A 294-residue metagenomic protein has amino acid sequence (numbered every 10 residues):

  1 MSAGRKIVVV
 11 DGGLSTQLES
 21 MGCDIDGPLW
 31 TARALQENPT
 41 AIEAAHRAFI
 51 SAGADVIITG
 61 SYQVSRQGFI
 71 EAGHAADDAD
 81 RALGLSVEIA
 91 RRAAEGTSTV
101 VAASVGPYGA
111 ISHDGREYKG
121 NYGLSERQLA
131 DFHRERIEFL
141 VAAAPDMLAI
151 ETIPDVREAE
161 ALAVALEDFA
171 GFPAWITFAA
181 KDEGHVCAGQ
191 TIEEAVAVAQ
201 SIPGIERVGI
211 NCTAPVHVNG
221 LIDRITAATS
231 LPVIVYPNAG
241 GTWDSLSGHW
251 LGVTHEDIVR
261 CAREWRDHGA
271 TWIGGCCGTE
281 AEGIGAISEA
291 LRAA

Functional and structural regions predicted by a protein language model:
M1-A294: Domain-level signal for soluble alpha/beta catalytic cores
